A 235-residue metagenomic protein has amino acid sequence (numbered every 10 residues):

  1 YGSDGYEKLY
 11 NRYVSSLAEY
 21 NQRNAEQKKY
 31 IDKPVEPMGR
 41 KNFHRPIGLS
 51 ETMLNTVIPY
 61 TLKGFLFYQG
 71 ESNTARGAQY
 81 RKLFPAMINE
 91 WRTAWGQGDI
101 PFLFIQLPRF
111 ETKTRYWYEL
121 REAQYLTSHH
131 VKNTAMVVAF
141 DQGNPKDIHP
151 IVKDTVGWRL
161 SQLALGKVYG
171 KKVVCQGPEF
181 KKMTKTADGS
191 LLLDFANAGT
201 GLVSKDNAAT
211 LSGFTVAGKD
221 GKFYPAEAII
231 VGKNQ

Functional and structural regions predicted by a protein language model:
Y1-Q235: Cell-envelope and extracellular/periplasmic
